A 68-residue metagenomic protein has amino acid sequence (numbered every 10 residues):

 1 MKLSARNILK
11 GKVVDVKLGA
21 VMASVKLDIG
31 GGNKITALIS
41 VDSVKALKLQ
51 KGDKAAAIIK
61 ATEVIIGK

Functional and structural regions predicted by a protein language model:
M1-K68: Non-catalytic connector elements of ABC transporters
